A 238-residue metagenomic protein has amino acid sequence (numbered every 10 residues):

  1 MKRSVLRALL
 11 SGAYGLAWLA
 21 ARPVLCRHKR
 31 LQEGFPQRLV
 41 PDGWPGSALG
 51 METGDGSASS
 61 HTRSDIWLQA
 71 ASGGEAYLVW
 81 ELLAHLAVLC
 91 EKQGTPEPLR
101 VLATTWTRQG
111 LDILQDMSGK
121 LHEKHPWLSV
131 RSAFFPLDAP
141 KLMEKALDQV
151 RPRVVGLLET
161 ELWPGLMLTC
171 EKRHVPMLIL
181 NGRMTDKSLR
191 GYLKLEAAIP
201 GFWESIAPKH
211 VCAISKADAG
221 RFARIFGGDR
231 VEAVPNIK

Functional and structural regions predicted by a protein language model:
R3-K29, E204: Short hydrophobic helices that act as membrane-entry/anchoring signals
R22-K238: Active-site and donor-binding regions of nucleotide-sugar-utilizing enzymes
